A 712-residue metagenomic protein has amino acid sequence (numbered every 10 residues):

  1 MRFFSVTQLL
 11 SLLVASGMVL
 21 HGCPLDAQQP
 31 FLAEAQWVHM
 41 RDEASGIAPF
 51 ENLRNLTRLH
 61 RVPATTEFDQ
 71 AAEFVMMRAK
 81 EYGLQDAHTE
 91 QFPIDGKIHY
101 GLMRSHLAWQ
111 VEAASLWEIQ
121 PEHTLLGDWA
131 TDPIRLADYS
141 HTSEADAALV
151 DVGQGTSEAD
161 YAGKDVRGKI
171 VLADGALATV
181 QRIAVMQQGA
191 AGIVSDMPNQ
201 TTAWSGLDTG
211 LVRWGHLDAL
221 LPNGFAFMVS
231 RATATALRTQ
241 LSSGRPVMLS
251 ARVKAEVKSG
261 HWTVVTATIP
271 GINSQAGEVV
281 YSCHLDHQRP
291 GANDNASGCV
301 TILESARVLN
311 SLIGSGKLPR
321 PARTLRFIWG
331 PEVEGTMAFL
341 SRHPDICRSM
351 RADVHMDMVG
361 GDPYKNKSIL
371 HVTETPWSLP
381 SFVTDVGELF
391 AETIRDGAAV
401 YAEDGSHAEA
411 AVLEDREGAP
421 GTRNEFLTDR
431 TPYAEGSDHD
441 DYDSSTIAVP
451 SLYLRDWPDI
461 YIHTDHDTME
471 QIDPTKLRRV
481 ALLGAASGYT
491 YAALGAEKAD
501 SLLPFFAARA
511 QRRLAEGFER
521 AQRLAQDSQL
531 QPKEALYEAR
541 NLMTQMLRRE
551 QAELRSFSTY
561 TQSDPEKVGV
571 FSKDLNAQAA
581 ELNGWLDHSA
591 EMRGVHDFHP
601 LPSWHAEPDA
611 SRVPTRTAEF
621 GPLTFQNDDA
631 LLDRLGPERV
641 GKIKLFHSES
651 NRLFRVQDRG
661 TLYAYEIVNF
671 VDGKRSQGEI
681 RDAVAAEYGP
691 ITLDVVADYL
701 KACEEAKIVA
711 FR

Functional and structural regions predicted by a protein language model:
Q29-A35, D42, G46, R54 (+1 more regions): Noncatalytic luminal/extracellular "stalk/propeptide" segments of secretory-pathway proteins
L32, T131-A159, W214-N293, E304-R320 (+1 more regions): Soluble metallo-hydrolase cores and metallopeptidase-like ectodomains found primarily in the secretory/periplasmic
E51, V308-A338, I346: Short helix-loop-beta-strand segments that form the rim/entrance of peptidase-like active sites
R54, T65-T66, L125-F225, D294 (+3 more regions): Extracellular/luminal Protease-associated
L126-G127, A226-F227, A234, S274 (+4 more regions): Metal-dependent peptidase/peptidase-like ectodomains
D473-L554: Charged, amphipathic alpha-helical linkers/stalks
D633-Y665: Short alpha-helical segments that sit at the start of domains
R659-R712: Long, charge-rich, low-complexity alpha-helical segments
